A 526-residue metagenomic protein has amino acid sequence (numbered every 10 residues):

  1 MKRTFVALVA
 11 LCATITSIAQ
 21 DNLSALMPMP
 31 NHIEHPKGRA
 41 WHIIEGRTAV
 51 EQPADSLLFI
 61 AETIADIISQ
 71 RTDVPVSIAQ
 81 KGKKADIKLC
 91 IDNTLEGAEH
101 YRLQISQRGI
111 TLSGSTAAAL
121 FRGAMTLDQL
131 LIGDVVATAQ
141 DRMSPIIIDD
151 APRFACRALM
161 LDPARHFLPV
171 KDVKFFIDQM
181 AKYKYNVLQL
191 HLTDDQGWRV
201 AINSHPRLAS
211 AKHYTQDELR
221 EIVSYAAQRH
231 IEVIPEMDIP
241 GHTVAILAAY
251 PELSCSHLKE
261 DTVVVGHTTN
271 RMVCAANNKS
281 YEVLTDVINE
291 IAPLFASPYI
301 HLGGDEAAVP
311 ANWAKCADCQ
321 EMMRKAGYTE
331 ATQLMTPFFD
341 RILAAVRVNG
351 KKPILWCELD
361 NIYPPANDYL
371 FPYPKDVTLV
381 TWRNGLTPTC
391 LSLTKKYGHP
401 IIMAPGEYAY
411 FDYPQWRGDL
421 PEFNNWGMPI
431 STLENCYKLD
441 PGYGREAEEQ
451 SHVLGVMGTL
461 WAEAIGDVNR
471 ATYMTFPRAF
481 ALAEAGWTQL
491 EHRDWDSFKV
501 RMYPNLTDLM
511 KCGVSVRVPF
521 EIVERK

Functional and structural regions predicted by a protein language model:
M1-A25: Bacterial Sec-dependent N-terminal signal peptides
A19-P152, P353-P364, Y373, P504-K526: Acidic, contiguous N-terminal accessory segments
L95-H301, K315, Q320-E321, R341 (+2 more regions): Feature activates predominantly on carbohydrate-active enzymes
F167-P169, D195-R199, P240-I246, H301 (+5 more regions): Flexible loop/turn segments at secondary-structure boundaries
D261-V264, T268-T378, W382-G398: Active-site neighborhood of glycoside hydrolase catalytic domains
E358, N367-K526: Flexible, acidic glycine-rich loops studded with aromatic residues
